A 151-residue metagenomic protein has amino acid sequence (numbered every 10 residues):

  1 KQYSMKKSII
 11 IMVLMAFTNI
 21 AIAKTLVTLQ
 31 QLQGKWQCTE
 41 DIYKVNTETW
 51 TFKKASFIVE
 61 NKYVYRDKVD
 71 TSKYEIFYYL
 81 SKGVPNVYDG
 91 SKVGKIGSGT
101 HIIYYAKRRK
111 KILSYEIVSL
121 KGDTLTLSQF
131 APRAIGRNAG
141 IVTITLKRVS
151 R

Functional and structural regions predicted by a protein language model:
K1-S8: Positively charged n-region of N-terminal signal peptides that target proteins for export
S8-F17: Sec-dependent N-terminal signal peptides
I22-Q37, S150: N-terminal helix-cap/turn-to-beta initiation motif at the start of protein domains
K24, T71-N86, T124-R151: Edge beta-strand at a domain terminus
Q31, T51-K54, L80, I96 (+2 more regions): Generic beta-strand structural signal
G34-I58: N-terminal targeting signals for Sec/Tat export/insertion, comprising classic cleavable signal peptides
D41-V45, K62-G122: Contiguous, well-ordered beta-strand patches that form the walls/edges of small beta-barrel/beta-sandwich domains
N61-K62, Q129: Residue-level recognition of conserved beta-strand positions in structured domain cores
